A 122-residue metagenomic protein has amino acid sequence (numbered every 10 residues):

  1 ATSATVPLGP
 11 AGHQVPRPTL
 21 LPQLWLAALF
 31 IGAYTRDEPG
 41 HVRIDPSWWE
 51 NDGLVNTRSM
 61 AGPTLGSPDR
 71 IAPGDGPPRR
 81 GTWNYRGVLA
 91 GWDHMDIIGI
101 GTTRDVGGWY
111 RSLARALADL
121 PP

Functional and structural regions predicted by a protein language model:
A1-P122: Lipid deacylating catalytic domains
